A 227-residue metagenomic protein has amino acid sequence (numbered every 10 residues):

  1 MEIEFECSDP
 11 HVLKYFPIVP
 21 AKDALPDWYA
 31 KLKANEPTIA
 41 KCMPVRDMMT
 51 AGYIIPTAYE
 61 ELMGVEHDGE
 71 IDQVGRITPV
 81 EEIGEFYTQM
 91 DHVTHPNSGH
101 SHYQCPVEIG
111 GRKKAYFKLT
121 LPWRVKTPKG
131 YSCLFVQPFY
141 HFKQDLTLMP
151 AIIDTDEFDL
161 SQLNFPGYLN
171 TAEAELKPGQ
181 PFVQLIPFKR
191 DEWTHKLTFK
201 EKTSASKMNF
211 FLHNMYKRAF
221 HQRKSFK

Functional and structural regions predicted by a protein language model:
M1-L160, P166-Y168, A172-K227: Non-catalytic terminal segments and appended small domains
